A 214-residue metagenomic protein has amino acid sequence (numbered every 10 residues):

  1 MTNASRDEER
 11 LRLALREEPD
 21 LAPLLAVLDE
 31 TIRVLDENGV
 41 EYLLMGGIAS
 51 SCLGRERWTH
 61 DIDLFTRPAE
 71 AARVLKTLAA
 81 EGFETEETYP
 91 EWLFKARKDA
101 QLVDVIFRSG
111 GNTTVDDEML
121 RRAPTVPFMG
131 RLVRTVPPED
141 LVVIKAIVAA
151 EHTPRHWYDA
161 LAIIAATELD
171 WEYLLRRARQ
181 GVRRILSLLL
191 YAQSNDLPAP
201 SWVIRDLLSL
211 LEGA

Functional and structural regions predicted by a protein language model:
M1-A214: Compositionally biased terminal segments of proteins
